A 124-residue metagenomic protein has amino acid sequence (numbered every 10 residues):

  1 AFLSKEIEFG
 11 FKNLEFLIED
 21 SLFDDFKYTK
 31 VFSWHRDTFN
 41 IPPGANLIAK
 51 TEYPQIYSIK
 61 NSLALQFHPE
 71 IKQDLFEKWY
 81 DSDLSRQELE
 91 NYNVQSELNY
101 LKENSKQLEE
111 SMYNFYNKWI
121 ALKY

Functional and structural regions predicted by a protein language model:
F2, E15-Y124: Amide-donor transfer/coupling interface in amidating biosynthetic enzymes
K5-G10: Short Pro/Gly-enriched coil loops immediately N-terminal to beta-strands
